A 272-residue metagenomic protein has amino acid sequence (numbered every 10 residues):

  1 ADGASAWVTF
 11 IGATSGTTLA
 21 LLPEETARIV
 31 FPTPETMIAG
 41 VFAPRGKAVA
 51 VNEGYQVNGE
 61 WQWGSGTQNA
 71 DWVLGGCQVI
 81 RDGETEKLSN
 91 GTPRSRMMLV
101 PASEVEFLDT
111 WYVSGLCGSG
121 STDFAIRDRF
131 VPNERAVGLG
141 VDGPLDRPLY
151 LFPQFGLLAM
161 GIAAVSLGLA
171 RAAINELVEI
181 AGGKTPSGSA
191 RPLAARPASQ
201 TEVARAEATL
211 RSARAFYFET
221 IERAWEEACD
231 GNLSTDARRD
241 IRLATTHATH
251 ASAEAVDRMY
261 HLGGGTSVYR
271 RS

Functional and structural regions predicted by a protein language model:
A1-D71, T85-T92: Glycine-rich flavin
A39-F42, C77, L99-V113: Active-site glycine-rich loop that binds ribose-phosphate moieties when present
V57-G59, I126, A170, A213 (+1 more regions): Buried hydrophobic positions in well-ordered alpha/beta secondary-structure cores of metabolic enzymes
E60-E104, G120, G264: DPxDG-like acidic metal-binding loop motif
S114-L210: Glycine-rich beta->alpha junctions and the first turn(s) of the following alpha-helix
L169, E176, R205, T209-S212 (+3 more regions): Charged, amphipathic alpha-helical oligomerization/scaffolding segments
K184-R242: A beta-strand-loop signature enriched in Asp, Gly, Thr, and Trp that corresponds to the sialidase/neuraminidase Asp-box
L243-S272: Alpha-helix capping/hinge segments and adjacent helical runs
